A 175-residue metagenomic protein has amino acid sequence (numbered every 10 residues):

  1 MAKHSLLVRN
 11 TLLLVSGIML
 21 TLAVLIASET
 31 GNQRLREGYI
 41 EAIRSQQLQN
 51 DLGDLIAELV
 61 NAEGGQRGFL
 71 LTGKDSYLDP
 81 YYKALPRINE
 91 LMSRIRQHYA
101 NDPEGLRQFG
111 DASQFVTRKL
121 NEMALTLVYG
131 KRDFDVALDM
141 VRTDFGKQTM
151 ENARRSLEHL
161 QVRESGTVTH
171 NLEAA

Functional and structural regions predicted by a protein language model:
M1-L6: Short, Lys/Arg-rich, polar N-terminal cytosolic tail immediately upstream of the first transmembrane signal-anchor
N10-V60, H98-V116: Amphipathic alpha-helical segments and their boundaries
E58-L59, F69, L78-T167: Heptad-repeat alpha-helical coiled-coil/4-helix-bundle sensor or tether segments in soluble regions
A62, Q66: Extracytosolic helix-loop segments that constitute the early lumenal/periplasmic catalytic or substrate-binding loops
T167-A175: Membrane-interface helix-start motif
